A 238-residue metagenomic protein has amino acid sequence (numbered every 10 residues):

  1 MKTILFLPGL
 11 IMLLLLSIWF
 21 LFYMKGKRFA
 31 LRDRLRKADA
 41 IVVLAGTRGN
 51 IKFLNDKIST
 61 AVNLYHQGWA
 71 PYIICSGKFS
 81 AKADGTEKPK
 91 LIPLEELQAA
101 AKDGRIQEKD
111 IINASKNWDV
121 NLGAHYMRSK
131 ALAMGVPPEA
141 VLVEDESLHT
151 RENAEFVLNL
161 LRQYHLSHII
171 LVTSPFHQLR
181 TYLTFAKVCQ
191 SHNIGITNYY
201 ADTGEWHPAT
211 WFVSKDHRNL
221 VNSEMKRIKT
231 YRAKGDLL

Functional and structural regions predicted by a protein language model:
M1-L13: N-terminal Sec-pathway targeting helices
I18-K215: A structural signal for short, hydrophobic/glycine-enriched beta-strand patches
E205-L238: C-terminal capping/extension of enzyme domains
